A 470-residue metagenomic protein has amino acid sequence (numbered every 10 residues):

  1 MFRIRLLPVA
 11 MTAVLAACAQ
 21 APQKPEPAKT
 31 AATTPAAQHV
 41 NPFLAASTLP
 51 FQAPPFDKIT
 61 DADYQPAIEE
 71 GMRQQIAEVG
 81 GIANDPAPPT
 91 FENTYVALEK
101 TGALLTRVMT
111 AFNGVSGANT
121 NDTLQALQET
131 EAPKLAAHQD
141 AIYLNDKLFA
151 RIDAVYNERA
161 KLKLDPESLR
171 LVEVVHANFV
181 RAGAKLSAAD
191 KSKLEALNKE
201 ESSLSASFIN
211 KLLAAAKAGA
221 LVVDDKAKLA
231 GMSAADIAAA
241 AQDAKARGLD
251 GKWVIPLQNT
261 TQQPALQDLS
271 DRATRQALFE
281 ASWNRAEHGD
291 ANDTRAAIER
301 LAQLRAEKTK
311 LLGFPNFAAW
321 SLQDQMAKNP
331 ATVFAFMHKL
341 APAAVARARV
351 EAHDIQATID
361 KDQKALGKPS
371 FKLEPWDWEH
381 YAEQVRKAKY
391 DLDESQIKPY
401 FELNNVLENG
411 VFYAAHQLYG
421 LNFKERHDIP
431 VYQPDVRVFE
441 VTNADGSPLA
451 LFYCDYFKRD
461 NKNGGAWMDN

Functional and structural regions predicted by a protein language model:
M1-L7: Bacterial N-terminal signal peptides that target proteins for export
V14-A17: C-terminal motif of bacterial Sec signal peptides marking the signal peptidase cleavage site
A19-A21: Bacterial signal peptide processing site
P27-D236: N-terminal helix-rich structural modules
T48-D63, F112-E131, A154-A196, P256-A296 (+3 more regions): Short His/Asp/Glu-rich catalytic/ion-coordination signatures at enzyme active sites or charged loops
A67-Q74, E78, I82, A97 (+19 more regions): Generic, well-ordered alpha-helical scaffold segments in large soluble proteins
L171, N210, A215-P256, L304 (+1 more regions): Active-site-proximal, well-structured secondary-structure segments within enzyme catalytic domains
